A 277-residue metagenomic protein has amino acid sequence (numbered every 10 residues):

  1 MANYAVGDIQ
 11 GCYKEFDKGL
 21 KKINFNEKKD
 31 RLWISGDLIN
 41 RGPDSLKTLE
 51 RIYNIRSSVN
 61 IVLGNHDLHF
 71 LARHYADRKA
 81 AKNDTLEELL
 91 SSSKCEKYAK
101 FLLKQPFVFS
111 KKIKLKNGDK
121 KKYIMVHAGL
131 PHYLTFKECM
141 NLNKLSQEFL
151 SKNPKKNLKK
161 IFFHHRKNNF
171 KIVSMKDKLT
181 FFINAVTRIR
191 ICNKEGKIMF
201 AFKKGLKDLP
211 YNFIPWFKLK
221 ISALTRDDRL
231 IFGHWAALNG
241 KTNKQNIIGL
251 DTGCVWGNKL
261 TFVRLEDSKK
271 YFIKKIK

Functional and structural regions predicted by a protein language model:
M1, N24, I52-N54, F109-K120 (+2 more regions): A short acidic-Thr-Gly-centered motif at the start of a beta-strand
M1-I55, L68: N-terminal active-site segment of His-dependent metallophosphoesterases
N3-Q10, Y123-G129, I248-L250: Active-site-proximal beta-strand elements of phosphoester/diester hydrolases
D8, D37, I52, G64-N65 (+5 more regions): Divalent metal-coordination and catalytic microenvironments
Q10-K14, N40-G42, D67-A72, H132-Y133 (+2 more regions): Active-site environment of divalent metal-dependent phosphoester hydrolases
R31-G36, K79-E87, I198-K207: Short, basic, glycine/proline-bearing loop/turn elements
L46-E50, N54-V173: Active-site neighborhood of divalent metal-dependent phosphoester bond hydrolases
M140-K277: Acidic, His/Gly-rich catalytic cores of divalent-metal-dependent hydrolytic chemistry
